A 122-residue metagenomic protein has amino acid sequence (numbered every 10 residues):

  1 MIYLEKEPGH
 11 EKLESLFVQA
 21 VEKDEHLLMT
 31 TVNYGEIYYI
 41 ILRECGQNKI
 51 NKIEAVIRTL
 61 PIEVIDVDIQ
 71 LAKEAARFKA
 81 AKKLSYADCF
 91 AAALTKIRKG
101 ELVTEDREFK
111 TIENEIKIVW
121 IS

Functional and structural regions predicted by a protein language model:
M1-M29, L42-A55: Short, well-structured N-terminal submotif of metal-dependent ribonuclease cores
V21, R58, K96: Anion (oxyanion) recognition and catalysis
H26-L28, L60, E101: Short loop->beta-strand "edge-of-pocket" segments that line small-molecule binding or catalytic clefts across diverse
N33-Y34, L71, A91, E108-F109: Alpha-helix capping/helix-boundary segments
I40-R43, P61: Helix-loop "lid/cap" segments that line or gate small-molecule binding pockets
E63-E101: Active-site neighborhoods of divalent-metal-dependent phosphate/nucleic-acid chemistry enzymes
A92-S122: Acidic, PIN/NYN-like endoribonuclease modules and their adjacent C-terminal/linker elements
